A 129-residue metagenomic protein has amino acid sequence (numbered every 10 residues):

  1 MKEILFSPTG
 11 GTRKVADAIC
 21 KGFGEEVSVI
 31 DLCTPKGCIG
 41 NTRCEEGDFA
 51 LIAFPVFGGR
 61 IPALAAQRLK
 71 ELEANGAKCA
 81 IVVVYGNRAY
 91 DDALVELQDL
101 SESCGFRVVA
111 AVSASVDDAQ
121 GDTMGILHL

Functional and structural regions predicted by a protein language model:
M1-P35, I39-L129: FMN-binding flavodoxin-like domain, especially the glycine-rich phosphate-binding loop
